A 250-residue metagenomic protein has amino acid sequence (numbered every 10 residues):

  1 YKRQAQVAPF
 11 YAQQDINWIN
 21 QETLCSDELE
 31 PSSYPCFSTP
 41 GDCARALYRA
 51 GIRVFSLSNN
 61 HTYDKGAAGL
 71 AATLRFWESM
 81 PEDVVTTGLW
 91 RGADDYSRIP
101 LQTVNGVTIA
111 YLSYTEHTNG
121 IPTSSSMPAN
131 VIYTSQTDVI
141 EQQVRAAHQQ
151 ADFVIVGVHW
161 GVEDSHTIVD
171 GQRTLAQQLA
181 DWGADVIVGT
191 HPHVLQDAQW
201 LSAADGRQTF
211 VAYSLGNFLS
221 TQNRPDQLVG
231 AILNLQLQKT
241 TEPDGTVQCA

Functional and structural regions predicted by a protein language model:
K2-A250: Acidic, metal/ion-coordinating pockets
